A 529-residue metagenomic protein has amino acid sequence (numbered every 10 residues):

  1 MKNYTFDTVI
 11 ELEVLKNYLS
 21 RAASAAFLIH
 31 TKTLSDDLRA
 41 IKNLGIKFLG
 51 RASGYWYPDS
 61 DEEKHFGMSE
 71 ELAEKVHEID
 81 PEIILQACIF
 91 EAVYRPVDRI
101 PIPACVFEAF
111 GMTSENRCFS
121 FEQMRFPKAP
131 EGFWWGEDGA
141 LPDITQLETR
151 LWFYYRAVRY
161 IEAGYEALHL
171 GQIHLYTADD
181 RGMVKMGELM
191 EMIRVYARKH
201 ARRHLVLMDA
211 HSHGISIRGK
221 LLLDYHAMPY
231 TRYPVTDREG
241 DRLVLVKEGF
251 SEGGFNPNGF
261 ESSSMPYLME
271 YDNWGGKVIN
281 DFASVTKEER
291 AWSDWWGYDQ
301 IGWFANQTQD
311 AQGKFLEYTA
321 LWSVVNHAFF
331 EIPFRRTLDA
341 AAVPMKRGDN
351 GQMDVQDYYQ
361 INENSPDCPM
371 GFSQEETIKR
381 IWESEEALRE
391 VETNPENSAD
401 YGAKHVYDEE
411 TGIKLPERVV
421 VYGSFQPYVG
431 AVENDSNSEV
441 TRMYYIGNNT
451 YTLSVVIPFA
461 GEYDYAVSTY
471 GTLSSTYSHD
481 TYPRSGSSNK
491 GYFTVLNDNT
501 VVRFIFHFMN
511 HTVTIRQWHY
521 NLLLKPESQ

Functional and structural regions predicted by a protein language model:
M1-D408: Glycan-processing catalytic domains of CAZymes
R51-G54, C88-F90, S424, V456 (+1 more regions): Acidic/polar N-terminal loop/beta-strand segments that form early-domain functional surfaces
P344, D349-Q352, Y359, T469-S487 (+1 more regions): Surface-exposed flexible segments
G412-A460, Y470-F493: Aromatic-rich carbohydrate-binding modules that target alpha-glucans
A460-E462, N499: Extracellular Ig-like/FN3 beta-sandwich strand-entry sites
L496-S528: Compositionally biased low-complexity segments at domain edges in trafficked proteins and select soluble regulators
